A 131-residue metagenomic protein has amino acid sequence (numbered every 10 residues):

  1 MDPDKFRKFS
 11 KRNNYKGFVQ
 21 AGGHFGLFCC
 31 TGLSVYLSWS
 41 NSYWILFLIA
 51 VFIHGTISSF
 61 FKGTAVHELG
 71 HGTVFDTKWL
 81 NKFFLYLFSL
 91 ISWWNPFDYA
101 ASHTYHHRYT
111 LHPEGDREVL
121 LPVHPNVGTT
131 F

Functional and structural regions predicted by a protein language model:
M1, K5, L48, N81-L85: Generic signal for short, ordered secondary-structure residues within or immediately flanking folded domains
M1-W44: Topogenic membrane-insertion module of multi-pass membrane proteins
D4, K8, V51-F52, I91: Hydrophobic alpha-helical segments with strong N-terminal bias
Y43-T56: Loop-to-helix transition at the N-terminal end of transmembrane alpha-helices
I53-F131: Membrane-embedded catalytic scaffold of the fatty acid hydroxylase/desaturase
